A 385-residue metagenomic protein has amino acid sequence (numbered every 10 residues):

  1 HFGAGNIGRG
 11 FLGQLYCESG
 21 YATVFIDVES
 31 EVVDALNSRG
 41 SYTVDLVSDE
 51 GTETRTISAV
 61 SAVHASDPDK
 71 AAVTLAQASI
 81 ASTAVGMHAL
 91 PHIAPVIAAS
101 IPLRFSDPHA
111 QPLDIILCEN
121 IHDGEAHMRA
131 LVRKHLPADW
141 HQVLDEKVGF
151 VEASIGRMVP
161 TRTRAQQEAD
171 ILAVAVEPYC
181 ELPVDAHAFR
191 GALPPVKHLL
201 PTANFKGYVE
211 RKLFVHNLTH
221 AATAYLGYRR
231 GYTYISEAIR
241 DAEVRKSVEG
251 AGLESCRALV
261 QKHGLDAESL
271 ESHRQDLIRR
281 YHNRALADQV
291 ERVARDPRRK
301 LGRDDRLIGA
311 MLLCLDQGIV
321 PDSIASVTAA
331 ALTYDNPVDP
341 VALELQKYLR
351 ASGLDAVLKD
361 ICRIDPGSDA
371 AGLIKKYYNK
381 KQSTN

Functional and structural regions predicted by a protein language model:
A4-N385: Substrate/ligand-engaging "lid" and interaction regions
